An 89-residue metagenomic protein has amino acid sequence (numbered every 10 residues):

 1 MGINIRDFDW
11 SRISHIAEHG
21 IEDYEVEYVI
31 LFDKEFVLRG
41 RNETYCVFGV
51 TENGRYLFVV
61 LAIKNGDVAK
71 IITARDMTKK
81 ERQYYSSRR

Functional and structural regions predicted by a protein language model:
M1-R89: Ribonuclease/tRNase effector modules and their secretory precursors
